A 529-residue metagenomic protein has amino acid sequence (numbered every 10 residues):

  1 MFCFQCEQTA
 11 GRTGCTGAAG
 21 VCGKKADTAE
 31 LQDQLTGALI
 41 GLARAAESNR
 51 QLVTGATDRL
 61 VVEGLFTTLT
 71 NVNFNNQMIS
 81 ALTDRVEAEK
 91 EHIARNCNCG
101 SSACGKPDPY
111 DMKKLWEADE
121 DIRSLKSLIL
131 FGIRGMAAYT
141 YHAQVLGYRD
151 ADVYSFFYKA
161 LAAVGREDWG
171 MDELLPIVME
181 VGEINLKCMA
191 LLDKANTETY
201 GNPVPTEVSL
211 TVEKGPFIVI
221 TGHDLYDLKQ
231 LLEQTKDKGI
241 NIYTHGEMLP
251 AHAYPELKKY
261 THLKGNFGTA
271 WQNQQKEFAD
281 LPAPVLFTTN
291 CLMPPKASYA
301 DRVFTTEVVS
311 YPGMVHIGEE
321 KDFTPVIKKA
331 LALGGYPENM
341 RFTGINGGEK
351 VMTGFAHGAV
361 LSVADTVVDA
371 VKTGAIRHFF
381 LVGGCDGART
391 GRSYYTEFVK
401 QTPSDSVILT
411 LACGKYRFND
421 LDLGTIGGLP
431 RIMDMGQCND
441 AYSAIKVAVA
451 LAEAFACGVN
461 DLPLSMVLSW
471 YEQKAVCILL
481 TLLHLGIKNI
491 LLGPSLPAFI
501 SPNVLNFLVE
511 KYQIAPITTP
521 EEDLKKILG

Functional and structural regions predicted by a protein language model:
M1-D193: Often metal-dependent polyanion-binding catalytic scaffolds in large enzymes
F2-T28, Q32-D33, I40-G41, Q51 (+2 more regions): Anaerobic metallocofactor- and corrinoid-dependent redox/one-carbon enzyme cores, especially those from methanogenesis
